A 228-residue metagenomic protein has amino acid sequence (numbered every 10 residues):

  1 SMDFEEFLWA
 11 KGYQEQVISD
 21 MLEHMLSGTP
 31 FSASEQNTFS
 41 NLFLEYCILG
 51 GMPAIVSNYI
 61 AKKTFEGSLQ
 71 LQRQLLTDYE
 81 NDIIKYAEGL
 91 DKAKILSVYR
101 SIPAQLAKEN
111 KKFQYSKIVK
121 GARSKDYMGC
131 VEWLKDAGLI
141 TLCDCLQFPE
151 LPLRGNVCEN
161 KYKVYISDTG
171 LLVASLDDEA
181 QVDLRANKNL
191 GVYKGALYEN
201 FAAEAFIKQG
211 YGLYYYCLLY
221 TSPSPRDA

Functional and structural regions predicted by a protein language model:
S1-I95, Y99-A104: Interdomain motor-coupling "hinge/lid" segment immediately C-terminal to the ATP-binding subdomain of NTP-driven enzymes
A10, A205, Q209, S224: Active-site catalytic microenvironments for nucleophilic, acid-base chemistry
A61-L219: Accessory nucleic acid-recognition modules appended to NTPase machines
Y220-A228: Single conserved hydrophobic/aromatic residue that forms the stacking wall/gate of nucleotide- or nucleobase-binding
